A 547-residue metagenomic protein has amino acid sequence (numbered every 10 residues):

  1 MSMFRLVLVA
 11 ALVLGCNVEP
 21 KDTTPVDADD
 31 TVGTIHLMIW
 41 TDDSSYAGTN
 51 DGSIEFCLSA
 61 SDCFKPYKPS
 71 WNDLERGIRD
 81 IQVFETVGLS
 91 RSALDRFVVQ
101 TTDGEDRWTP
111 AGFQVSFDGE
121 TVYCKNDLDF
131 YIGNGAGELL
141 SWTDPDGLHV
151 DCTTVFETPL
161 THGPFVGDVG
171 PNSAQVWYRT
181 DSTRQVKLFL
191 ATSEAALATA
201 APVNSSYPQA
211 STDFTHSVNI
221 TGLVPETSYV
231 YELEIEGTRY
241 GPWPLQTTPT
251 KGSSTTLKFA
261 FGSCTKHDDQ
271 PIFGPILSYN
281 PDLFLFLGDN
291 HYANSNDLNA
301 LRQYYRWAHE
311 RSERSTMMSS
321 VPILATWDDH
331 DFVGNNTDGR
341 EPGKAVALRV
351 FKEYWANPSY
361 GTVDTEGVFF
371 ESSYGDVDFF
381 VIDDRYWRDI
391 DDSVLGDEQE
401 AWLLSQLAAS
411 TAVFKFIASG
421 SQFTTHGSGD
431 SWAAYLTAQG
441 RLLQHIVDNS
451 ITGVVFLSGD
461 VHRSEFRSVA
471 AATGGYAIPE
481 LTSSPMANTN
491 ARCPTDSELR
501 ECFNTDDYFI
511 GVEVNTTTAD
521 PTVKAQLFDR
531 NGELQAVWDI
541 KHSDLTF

Functional and structural regions predicted by a protein language model:
S2-V9: Sec-dependent signal peptide recognition, specifically the positively charged N-region followed immediately by
V7, A28-T31, I382: Low-complexity, intrinsically disordered tandem-repeat tracts enriched in small/polar residues
A11-G15, F370: Residue-level signal for alpha-helical transmembrane segments in multi-pass membrane proteins
L14-T31: Ser/Thr-rich, Pro/Gly/Ala-heavy low-complexity intrinsically disordered linkers and tails of secreted extracellular
D30-T154: Regulatory, non-catalytic segments
V155-F547: Metal-dependent phosphoester/phosphodiester hydrolase catalytic core
